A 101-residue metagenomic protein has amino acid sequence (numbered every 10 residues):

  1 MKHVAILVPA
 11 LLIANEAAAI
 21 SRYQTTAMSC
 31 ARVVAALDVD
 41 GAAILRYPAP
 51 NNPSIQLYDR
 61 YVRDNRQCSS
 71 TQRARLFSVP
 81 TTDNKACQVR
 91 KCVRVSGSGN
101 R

Functional and structural regions predicted by a protein language model:
K2-V8: Sec-dependent signal peptide recognition, specifically the positively charged N-region followed immediately by
A14-E16: N-terminal signal peptide c-region/cleavage motif recognized by signal peptidases
A19: Short, basic, glycine/proline-bearing loop/turn elements
R22-R101: Post-signal/leader-peptide non-cytosolic segments of secretory proteins
